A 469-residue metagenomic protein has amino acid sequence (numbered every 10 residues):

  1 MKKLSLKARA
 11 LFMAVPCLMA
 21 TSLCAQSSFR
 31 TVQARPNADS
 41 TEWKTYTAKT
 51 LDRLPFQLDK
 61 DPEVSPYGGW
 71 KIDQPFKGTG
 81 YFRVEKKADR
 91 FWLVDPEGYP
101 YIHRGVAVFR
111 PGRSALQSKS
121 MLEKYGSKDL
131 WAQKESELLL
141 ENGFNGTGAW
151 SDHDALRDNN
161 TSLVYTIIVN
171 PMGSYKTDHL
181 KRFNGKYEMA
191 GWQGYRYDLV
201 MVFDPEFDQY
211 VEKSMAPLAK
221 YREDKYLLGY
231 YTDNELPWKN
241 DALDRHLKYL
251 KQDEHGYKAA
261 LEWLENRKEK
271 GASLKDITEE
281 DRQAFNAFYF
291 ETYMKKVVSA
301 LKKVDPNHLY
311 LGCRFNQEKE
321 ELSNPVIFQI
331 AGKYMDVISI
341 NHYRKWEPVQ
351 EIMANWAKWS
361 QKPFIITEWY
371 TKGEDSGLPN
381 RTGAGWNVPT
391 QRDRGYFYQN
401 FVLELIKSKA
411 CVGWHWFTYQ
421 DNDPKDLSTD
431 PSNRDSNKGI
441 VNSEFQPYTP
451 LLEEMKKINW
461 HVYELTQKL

Functional and structural regions predicted by a protein language model:
M1-Q26: Bacterial Sec-dependent N-terminal signal peptides
R30-V169, S174-K225, K275-Y289, K296: Active-site-adjacent substrate/metal-binding segments within catalytic domains of carbohydrate-active enzymes
A88, P96, Q193-P205, K213 (+1 more regions): Polysaccharide-binding and catalytic clefts of secreted carbohydrate-active enzymes
D89-R90, Y99, L140-G146, T161-T166 (+5 more regions): Loop/turn elements at helix/coil->beta-strand transitions in domains of secreted/extracellular proteins
D158-A190, L228, T232-K270, P424-I440: Aromatic- and acidic-residue-enriched segments that line the glycan-binding/catalytic groove of carbohydrate-active
L228, N234, W369, G383-K438: Substrate-binding cleft of secreted/luminal carbohydrate-active enzymes
Y249, D253, F417-L469: Aromatic-rich peripheral "rim/lid" segments of glycoside hydrolase catalytic domains that contact and position glycan
A284-S299, D305-G383: Glycoside hydrolase catalytic-domain groove-lining segments
